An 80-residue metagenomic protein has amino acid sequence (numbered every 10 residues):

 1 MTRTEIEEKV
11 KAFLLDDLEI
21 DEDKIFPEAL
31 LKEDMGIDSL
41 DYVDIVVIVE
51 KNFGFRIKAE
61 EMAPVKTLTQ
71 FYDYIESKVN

Functional and structural regions predicted by a protein language model:
T2-I37, I45-V46, N52, R56-N80: Phosphopantetheine-dependent thiolation modules in NRPS/PKS and related acyl-activating systems
D41: Two-component histidine kinase catalytic core, primarily the HATPase_c
